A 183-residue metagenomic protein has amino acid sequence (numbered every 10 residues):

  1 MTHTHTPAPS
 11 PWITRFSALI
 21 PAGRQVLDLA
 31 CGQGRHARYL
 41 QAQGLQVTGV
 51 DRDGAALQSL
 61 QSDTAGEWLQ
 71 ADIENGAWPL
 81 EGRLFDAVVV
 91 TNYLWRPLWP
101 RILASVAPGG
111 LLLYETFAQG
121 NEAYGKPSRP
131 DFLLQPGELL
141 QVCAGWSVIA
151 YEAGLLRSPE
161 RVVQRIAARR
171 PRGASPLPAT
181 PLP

Functional and structural regions predicted by a protein language model:
M1-P21: S-adenosyl-L-methionine
R24-G32: Conserved class I S-adenosyl-L-methionine
V47-D51: Conserved SAM-binding motif I beta-strand of class I
D53-A55: Conserved SAM/SAH-binding beta-strand->alpha-helix loop
T64-G76: Conserved SAM-binding strand-loop segment of SAM-dependent methyltransferases
W78-A87: A short acidic, Gly/Pro-enriched loop at the edge of an enzyme's catalytic core that lines a small-molecule cofactor
G110-F117: Conserved beta-strand signature within the Rossmann-like core of class I S-adenosyl-L-methionine
R157-P183: Core SAM-dependent methyltransferase catalytic element
